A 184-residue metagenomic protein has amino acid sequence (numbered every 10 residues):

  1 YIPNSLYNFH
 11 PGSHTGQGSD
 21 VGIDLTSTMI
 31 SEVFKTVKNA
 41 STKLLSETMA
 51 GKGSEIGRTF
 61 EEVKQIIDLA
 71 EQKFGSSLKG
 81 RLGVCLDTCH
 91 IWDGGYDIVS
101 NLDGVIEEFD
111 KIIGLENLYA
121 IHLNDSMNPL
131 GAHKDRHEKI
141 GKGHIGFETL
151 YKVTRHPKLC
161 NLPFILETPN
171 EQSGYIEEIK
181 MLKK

Functional and structural regions predicted by a protein language model:
Y1-G83: Active-site acidic/histidine proton-transfer and metal-coordination neighborhood in alpha/beta enzyme cores
P3, E32, T36-K43, K79-G83 (+4 more regions): A structural signal for the main folded, soluble domain(s) of proteins
Y7, L44, D87, I121 (+1 more regions): Conserved, mostly hydrophobic/aromatic
P11-T15, T48-K52, T88-H90, D125-M127 (+1 more regions): Active-site-proximal loop/turn and secondary-structure-junction residues that shape catalytic pockets, frequently
I56-F60, K64, W92-N161, P169: Gly/Pro-rich active-site loop or hairpin
V84, C89-G94: Short acidic, Gly/Ser-rich segments with clustered Asp/Glu that frequently serve as metal-coordination loops in enzyme
I165-S173: Short, flexible active-site recognition loops that position polar ligands and cofactors
Q172-K184: C-terminal helical cap(s) of enzyme catalytic domains, especially alpha/beta-barrels
